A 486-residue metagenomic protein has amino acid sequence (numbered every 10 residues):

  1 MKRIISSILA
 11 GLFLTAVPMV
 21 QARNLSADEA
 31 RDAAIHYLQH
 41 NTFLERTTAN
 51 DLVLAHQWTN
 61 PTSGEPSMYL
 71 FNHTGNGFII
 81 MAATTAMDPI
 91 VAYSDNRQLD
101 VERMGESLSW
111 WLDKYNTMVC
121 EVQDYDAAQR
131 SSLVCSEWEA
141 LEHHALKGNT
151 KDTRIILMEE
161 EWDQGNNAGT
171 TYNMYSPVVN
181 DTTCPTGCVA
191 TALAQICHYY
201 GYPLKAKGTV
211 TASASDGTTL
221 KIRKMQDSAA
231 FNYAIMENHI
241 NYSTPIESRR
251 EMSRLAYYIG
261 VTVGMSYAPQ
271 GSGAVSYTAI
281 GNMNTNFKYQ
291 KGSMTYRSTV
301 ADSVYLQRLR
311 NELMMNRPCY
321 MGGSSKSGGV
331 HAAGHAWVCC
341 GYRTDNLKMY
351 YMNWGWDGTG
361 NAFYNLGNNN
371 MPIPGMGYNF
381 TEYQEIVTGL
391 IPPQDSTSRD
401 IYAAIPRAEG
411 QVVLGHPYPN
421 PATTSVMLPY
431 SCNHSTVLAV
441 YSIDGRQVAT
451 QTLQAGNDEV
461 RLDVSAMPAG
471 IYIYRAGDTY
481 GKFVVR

Functional and structural regions predicted by a protein language model:
M1-A27, M283: Bacterial Sec-dependent N-terminal signal peptides
P18-M19, R407-Y418, A422-R486: C-terminal outer-membrane/trafficking sorting elements
R23-T59: Short, non-transmembrane alpha-helical segments in secretory-pathway proteins
R46-T85, S94: Exposed beta-strand-loop-beta-strand "reactive/processing" segments of non-cytosolic proteins
H56-G75, N286-N353: Active-site-adjacent substructure of cysteine-protease-like catalytic cores
A82-A83, D88-R97, N346-L366: Catalytic Cys-His active-site segments of thiol-dependent hydrolases/isopeptidases
I90-S272: Active-site-adjacent structural segments surrounding the nucleophilic cysteine of cysteine proteases and isopeptidases
G377-Y418, C432-N433, R446: Residue-level detector of functionally pivotal "anchor" positions at catalytic/ligand-binding pockets or at interdomain
